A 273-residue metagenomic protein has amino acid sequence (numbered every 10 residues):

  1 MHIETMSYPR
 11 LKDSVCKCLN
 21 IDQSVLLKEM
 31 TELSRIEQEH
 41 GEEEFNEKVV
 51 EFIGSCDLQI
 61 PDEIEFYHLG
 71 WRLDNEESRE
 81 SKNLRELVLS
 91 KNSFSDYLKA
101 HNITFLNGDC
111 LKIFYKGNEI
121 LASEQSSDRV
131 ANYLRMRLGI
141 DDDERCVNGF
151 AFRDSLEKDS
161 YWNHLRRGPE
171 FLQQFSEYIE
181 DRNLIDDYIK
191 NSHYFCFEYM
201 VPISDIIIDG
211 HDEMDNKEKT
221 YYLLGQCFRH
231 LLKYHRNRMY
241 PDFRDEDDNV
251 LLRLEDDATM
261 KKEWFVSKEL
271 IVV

Functional and structural regions predicted by a protein language model:
M1-E39, K48, S55-D62, D74-N83 (+3 more regions): Conserved NAD+-utilizing ADP-ribose enzyme module
G70-W71: Hydrophobic alpha-helical segments
N75-N148, D159-Y161: Glycine-rich loop/turn
A151-F152: Short HxH-centered metal-ligating active-site micro-motif
